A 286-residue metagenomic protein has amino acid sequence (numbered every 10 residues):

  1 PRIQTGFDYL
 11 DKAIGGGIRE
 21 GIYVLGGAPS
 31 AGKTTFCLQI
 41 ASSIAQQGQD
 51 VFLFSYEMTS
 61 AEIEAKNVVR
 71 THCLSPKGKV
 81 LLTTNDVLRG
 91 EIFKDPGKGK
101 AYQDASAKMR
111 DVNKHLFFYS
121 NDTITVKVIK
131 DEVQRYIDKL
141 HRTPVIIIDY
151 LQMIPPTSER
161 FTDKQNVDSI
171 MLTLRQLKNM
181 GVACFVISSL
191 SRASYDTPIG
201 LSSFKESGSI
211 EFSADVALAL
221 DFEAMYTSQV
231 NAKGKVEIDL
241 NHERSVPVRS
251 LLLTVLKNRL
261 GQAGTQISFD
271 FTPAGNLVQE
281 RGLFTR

Functional and structural regions predicted by a protein language model:
P1-E20, K108-H115, L177, L252-L253: Core recognition of P-loop NTPase motor domains used across DNA-transaction enzymes
K12, Q46-H141, P156, F204 (+1 more regions): Cytosolic-facing regulatory segments adjacent to core modules
G16-I18, I44-Q47, K108-D111, R135-L140 (+2 more regions): Conserved catalytic network of the ASCE P-loop NTPase/AAA+ motor domain
Y23-G26, F52: Short hydrophobic/aromatic beta-strand immediately N-terminal to the Walker A/P-loop
V24, F118, V145-I147, F185 (+1 more regions): Structural motif
S30, N166-R286: Phosphate-binding/switch region of NTP-binding enzymes
F36, I40: Hydrophobic positions on the alpha1 helix immediately C-terminal to the Walker A/P-loop
Q134-R135, T143-V182: Helical hairpin unit composed of two closely spaced alpha helices linked by a short loop
